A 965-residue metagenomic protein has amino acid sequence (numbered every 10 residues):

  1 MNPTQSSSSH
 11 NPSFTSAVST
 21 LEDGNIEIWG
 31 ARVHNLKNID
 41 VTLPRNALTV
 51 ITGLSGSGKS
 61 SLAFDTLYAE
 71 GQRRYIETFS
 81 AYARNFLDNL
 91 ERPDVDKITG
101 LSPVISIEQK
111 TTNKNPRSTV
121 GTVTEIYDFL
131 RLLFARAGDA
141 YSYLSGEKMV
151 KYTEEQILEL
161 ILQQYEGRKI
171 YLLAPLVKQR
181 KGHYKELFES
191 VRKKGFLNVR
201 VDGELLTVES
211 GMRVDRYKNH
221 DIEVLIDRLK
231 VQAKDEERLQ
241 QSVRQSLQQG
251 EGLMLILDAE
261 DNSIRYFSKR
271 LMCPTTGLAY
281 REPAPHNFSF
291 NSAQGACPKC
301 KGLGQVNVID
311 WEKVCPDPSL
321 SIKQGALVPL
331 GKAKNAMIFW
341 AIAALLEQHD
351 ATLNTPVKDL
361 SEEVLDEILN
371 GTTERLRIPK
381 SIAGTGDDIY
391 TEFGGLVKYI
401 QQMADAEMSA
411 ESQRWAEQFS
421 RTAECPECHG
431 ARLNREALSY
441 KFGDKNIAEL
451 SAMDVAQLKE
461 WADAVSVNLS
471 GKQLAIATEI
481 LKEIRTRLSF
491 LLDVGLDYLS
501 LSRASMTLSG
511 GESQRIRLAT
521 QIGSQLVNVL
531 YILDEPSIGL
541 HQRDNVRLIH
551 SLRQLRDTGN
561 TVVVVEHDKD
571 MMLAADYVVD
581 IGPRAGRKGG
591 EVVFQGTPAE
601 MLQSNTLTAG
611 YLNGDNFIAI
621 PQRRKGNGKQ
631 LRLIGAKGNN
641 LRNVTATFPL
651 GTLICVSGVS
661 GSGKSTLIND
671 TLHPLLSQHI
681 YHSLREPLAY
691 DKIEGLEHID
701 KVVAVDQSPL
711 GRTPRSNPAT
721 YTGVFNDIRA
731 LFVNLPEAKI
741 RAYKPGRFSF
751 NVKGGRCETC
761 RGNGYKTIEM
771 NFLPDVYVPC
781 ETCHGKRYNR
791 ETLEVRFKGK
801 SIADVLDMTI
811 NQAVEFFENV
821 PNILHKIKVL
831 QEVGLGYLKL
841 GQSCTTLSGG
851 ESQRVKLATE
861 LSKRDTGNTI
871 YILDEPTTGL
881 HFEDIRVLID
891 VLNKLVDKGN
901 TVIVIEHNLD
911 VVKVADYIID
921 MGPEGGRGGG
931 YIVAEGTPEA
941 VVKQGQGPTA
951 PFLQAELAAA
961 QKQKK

Functional and structural regions predicted by a protein language model:
M1-K965: Conserved phosphate-binding elements of NTP-dependent enzyme cores
